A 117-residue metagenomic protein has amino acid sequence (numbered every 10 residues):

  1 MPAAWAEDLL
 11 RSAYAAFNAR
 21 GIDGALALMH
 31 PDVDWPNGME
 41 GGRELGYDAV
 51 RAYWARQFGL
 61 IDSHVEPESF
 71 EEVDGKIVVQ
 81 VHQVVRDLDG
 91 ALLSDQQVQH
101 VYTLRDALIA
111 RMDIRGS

Functional and structural regions predicted by a protein language model:
M1-D32, L108: Short, low-complexity N-terminal intrinsically disordered segments enriched in polar/charged residues
M1-W5, R51-S117: A beta-strand edge to alpha-helix "cap/lid" segment located at domain peripheries
D8, R20, L45-A52: Generic recognition of short, well-ordered alpha-helical interface segments
A13, G24-L26, V33, G46 (+3 more regions): Hydrophobic pocket/interface hotspot
Y14, M39, S69-E71: Structured beta->alpha junctions
P31, M39-G41, V73, R115: Short, solvent-exposed coil/turn elements at secondary-structure transition points
D34-E44, R56-F58: A short gly/proline-enriched turn/hairpin at secondary-structure junctions
